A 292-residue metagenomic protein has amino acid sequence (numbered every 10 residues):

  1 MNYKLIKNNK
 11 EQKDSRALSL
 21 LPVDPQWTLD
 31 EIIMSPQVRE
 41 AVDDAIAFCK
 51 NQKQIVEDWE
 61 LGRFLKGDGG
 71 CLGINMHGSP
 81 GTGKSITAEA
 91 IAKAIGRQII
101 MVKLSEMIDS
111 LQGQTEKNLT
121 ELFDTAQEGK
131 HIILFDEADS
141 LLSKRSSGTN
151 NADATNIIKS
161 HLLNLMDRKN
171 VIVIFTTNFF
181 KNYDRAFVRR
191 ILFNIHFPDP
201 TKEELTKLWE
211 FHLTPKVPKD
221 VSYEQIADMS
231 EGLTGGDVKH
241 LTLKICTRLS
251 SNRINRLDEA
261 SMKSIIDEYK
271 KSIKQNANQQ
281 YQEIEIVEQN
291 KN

Functional and structural regions predicted by a protein language model:
M1-W27, E31, K202-N292: C-terminal alpha-helical "lid" subdomain
P36-E224: Walker A/P-loop NTP-binding motif of AAA+ ATPase domains
